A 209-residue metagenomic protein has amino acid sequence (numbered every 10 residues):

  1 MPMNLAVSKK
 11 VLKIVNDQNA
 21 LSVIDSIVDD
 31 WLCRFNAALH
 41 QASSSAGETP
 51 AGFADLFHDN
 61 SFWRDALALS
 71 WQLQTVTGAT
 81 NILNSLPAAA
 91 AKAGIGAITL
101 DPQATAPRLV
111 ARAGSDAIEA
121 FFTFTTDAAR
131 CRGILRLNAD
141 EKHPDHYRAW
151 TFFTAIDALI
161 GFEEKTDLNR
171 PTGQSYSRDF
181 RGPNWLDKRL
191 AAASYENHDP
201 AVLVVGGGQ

Functional and structural regions predicted by a protein language model:
P2-L12, T123-A191: Short beta-strand edge/turn micro-motifs at domain boundaries
P2-L56, K188-P200: Short, low-complexity N-terminal intrinsically disordered segments enriched in polar/charged residues
W31, W63-R64, W71-Q72, F122-F124 (+1 more regions): Tryptophan-centered motif/residue detector
A37, Q41, G47-G114: A solvent-exposed, acidic/Ser-Thr-rich amphipathic alpha-helical stretch
A113-F121: Short, hydrophobic/aromatic-rich segments at coil-to-beta transitions
V205-Q209: Glycine-rich Rossmann-fold phosphate-binding loop(s) that bind the pyrophosphate of adenine dinucleotide cofactors
